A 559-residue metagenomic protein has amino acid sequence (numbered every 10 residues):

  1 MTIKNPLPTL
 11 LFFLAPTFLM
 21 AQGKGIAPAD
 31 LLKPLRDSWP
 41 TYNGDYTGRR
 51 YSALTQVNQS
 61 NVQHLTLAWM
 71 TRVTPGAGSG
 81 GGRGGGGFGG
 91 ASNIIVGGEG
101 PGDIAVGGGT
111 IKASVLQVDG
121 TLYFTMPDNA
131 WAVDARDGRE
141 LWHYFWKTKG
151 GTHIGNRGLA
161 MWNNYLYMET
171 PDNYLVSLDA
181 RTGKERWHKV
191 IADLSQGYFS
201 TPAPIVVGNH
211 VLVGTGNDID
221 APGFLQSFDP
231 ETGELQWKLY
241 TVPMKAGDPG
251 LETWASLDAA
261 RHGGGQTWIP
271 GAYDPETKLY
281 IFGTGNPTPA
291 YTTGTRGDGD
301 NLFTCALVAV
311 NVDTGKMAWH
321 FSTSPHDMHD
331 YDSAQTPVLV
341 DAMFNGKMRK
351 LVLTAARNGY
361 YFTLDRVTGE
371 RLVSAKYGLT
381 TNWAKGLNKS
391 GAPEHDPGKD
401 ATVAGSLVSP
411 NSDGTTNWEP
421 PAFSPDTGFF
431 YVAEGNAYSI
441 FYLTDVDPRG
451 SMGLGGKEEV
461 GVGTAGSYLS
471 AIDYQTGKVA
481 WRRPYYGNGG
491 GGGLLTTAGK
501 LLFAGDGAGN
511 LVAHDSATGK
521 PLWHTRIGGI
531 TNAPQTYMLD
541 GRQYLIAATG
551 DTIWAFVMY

Functional and structural regions predicted by a protein language model:
M1-K4: N-terminal secretory signal peptides that target proteins for export/translocation
P8-F18: Bacterial N-terminal signal peptides
G23-G78, S114-Q117, R139: Mature N-terminal segment immediately following signal peptide/propeptide cleavage in secreted/periplasmic
W39-N43, A105-D128, G151-L175, F199-P222 (+7 more regions): Repeat-blade elements of multi-bladed beta-propeller folds
S52-N58, G84-A91, V446-P448: Short Gly/aromatic-enriched secondary-structure transition segments
Q63-T74, A130-G151, W162, Y174-S195 (+6 more regions): Extracytoplasmic/lumenal domain signature
G78-G107: Disordered, low-complexity segments in secreted/periplasmic proteins that are enriched in proline
V96-I111, T121, K457-T464: Intrinsically disordered, low-complexity acidic Ser/Thr-rich regulatory segments
